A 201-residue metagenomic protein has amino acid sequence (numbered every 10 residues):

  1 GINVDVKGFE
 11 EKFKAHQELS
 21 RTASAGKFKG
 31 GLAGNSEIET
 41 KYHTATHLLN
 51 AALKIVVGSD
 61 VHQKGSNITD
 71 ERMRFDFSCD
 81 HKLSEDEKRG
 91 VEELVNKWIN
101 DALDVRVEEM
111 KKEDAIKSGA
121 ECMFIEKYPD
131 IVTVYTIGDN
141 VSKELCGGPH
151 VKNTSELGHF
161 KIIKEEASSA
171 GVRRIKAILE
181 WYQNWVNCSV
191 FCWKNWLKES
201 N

Functional and structural regions predicted by a protein language model:
G1-N201: A glycine- and charged-residue-rich anion-binding loop/surface
